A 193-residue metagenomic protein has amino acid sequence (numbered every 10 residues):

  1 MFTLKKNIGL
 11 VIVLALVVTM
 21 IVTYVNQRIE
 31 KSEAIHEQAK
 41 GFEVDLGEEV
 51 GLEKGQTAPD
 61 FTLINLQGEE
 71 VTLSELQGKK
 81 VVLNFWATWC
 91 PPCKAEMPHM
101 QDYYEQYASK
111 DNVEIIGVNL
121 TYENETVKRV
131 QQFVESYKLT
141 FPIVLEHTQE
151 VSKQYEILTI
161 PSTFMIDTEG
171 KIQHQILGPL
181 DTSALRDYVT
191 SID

Functional and structural regions predicted by a protein language model:
M1-T57: N-terminal targeting signals for export/organelle localization
H36-Q38, D167-D193: Thiol-/selenol-based redox modules, centered on thioredoxin-like and closely related oxidoreductase domains
E53-G55, D60-V81, Y104-Y107: A short beta-strand-turn-helix
Q77, F85-D102: Conserved redox-active cysteine motifs that mediate thiol-disulfide chemistry, especially di-cysteine Cys-X(1-2)-Cys
V82-L83, I115: Hydrophobic beta-strand anchors of alpha/beta hydrolase catalytic cores
D111-T126, T140-T148: Thiol-based oxidoreductase modules, predominantly thioredoxin-like and allied folds used for disulfide exchange
Q131-E169: Short, internal strand/loop/helix patches that form the active-site neighborhood or redox-interaction surface
